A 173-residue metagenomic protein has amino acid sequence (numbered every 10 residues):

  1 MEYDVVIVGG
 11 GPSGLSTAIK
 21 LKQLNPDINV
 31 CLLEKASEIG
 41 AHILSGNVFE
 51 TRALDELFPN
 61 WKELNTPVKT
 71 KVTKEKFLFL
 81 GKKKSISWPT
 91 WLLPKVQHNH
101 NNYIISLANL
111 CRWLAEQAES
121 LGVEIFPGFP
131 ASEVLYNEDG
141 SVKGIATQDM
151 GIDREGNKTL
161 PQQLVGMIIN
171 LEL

Functional and structural regions predicted by a protein language model:
M1-D4, I169-L171: A short, charged/proline- and glycine-enriched loop that marks the coil->beta-strand transition at the N-terminal
E2-C31: N-terminal Rossmann-like FAD-binding beta1-loop-alpha1 element of flavoenzymes
Y3, S13, G46, K69 (+1 more regions): Catalytic cores of large soluble enzymes that bind and process phosphate-bearing ligands
G14-K22, L54-F58, I145-I152, N157: Short, well-ordered amphipathic alpha-helices
L24, K35-K83: N-terminal FAD cofactor-binding segment of flavoenzymes
C31-A36, E172-L173: Extended hydrophobic secondary-structure segments that form protein cores and membrane-embedded regions
V68-K71, K76-E172: Feature captures the FAD/FMN-dependent oxidoreductase FAD-binding
